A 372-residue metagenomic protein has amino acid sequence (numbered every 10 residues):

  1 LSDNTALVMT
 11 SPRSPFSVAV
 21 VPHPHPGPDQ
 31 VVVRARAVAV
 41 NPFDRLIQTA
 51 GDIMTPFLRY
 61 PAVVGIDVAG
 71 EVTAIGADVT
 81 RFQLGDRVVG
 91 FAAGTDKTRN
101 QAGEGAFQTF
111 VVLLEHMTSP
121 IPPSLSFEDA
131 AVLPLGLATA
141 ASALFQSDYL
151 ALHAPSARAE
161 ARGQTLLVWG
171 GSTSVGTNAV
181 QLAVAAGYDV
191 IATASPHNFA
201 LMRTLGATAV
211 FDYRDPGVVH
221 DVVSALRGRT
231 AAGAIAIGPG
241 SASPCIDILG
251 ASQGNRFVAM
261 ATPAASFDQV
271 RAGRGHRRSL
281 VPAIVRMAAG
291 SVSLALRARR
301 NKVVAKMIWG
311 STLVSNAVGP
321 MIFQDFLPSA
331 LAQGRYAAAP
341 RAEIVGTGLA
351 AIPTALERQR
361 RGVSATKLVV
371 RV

Functional and structural regions predicted by a protein language model:
S2-G27, R34-I75, T80-V372: Terminal helix/beta-alpha structural elements that buttress the NAD(P)+-binding lobe
